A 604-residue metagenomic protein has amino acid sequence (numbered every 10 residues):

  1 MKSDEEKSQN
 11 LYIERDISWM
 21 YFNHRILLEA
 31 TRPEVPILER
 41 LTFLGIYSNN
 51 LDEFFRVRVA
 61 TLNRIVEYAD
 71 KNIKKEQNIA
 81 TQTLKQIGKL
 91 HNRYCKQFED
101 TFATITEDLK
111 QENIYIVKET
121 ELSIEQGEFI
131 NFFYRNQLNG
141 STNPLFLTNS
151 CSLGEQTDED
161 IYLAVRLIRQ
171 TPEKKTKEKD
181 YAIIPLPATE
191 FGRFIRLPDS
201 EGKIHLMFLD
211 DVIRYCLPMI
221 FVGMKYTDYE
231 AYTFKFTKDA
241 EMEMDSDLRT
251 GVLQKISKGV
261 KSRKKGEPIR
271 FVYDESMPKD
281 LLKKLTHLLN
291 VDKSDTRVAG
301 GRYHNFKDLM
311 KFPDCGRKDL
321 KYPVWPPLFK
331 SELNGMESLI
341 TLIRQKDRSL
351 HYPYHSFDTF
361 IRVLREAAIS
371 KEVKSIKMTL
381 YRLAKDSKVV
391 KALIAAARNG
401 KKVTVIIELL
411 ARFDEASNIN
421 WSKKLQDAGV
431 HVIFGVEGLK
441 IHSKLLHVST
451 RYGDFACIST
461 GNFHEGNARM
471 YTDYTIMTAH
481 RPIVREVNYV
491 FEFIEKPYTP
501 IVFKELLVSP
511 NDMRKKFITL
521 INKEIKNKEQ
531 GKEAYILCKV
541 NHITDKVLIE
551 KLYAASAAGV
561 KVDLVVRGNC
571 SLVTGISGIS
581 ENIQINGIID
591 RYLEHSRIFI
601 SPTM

Functional and structural regions predicted by a protein language model:
M1-I536, A554-A558, G568-M604: N-terminal localization/anchoring segments of enzymes in phospholipid and broader phosphate metabolism
N541: Cofactor-pocket helix-loop regions in the catalytic cores of large enzyme subunits
I549-Y553: Glycine/threonine-rich ATP-lid/beta-loop region of ATP-binding domains
K561-V565: Hydrophobic alpha/beta core scaffold segments
